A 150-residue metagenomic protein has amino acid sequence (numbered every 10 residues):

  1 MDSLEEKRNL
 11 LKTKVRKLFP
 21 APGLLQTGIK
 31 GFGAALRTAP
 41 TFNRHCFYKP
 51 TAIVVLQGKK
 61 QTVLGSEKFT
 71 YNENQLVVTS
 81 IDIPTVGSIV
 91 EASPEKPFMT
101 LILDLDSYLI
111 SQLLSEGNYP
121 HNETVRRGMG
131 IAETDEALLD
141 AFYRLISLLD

Functional and structural regions predicted by a protein language model:
M1-G28, T41-F42: A short, N-terminal "cap"/entry segment at the start of jelly-roll beta-barrel domains of the cupin/DSBH fold
D2-S3, L113-D150: Amphipathic alpha-helical segments enriched in hydrophobic/aromatic residues interleaved with Lys/Arg
S3, K7-N9, E91-K96, R144-L148: Short flexible/disordered coil segments
R8, R16, R37, R44 (+3 more regions): Arginine residue identity/basic-tract feature
A21, A34-A35, A39, A92 (+3 more regions): A sequence-composition feature that detects small, non-aromatic residues
L25-N122: N-terminal regulatory/effector-sensing and dimerization cores that precede helix-turn-helix DNA-binding domains
